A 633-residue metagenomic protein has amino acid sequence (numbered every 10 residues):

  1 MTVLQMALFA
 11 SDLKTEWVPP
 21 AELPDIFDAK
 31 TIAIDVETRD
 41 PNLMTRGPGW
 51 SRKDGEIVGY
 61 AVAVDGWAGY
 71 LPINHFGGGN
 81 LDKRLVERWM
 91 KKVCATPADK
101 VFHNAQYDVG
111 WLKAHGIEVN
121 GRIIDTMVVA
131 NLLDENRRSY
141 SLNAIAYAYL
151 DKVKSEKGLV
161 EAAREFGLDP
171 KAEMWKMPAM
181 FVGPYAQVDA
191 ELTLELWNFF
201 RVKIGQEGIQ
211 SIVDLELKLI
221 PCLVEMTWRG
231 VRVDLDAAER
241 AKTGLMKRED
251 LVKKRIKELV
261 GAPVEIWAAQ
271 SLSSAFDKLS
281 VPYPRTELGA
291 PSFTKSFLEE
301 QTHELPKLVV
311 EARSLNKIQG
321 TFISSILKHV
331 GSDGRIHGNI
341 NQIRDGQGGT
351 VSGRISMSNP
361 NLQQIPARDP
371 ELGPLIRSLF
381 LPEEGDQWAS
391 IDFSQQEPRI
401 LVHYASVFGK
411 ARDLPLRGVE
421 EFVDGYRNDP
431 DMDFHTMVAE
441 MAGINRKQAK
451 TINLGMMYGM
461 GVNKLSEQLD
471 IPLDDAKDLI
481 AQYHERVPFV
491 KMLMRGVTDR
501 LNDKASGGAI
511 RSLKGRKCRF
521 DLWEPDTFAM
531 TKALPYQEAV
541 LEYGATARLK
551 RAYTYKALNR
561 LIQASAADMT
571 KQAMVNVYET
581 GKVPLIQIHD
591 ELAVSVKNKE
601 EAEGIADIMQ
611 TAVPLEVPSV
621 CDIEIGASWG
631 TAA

Functional and structural regions predicted by a protein language model:
M1-F76, N120, R137, Y147-K152 (+9 more regions): Conserved "right-hand" nucleotidyltransferase catalytic core of DNA-directed polymerases
A33, A98-D108, S390: Acidic beta-strand-to-loop metal/phosphate-binding motif
D40-L43, Y60, Q106-I117, V129-L133 (+3 more regions): Short active-site loop/helix that positions an aromatic residue
D65-K100, V231: Nucleic-acid-processing active sites and adjacent nucleic-acid-binding tracks, predominantly divalent metal-dependent
E118-E135, L142-A144, R417-E421, D431-H435 (+1 more regions): Conserved beta-strand -> loop -> alpha-helix junction used to position metal-binding or nucleic-acid-contacting
P221-V224, W228, V281-P284, E299-H303 (+2 more regions): Conserved catalytic core of nucleic-acid polymerases
R486-V487, D607-V617: A common structural junction motif
K599-I605: Short, conserved charged micro-motifs
